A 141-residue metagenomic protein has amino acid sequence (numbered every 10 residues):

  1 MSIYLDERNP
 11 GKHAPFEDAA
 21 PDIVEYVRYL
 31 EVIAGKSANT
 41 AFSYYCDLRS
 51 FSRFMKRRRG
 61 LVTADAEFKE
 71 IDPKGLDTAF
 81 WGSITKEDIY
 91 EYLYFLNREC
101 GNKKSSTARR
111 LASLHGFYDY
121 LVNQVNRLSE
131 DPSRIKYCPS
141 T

Functional and structural regions predicted by a protein language model:
S2-H13, I23-N39, L48-T141: N-terminal core-binding DNA-recognition domain of tyrosine recombinases/integrases
